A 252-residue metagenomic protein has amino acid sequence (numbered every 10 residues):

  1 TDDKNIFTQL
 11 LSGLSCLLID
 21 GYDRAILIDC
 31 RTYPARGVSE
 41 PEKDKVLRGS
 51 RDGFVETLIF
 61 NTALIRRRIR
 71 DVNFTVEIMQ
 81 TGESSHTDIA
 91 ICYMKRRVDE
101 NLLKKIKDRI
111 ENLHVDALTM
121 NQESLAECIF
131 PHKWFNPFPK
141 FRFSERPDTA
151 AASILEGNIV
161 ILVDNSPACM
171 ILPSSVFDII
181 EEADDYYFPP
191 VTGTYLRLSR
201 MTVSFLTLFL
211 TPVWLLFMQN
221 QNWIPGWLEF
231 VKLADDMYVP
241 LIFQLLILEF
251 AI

Functional and structural regions predicted by a protein language model:
T1-Q244: Cytosolic regulatory modules rich in charged/polar residues
L248-I252: Hydrophobic, membrane-inserted alpha-helices
